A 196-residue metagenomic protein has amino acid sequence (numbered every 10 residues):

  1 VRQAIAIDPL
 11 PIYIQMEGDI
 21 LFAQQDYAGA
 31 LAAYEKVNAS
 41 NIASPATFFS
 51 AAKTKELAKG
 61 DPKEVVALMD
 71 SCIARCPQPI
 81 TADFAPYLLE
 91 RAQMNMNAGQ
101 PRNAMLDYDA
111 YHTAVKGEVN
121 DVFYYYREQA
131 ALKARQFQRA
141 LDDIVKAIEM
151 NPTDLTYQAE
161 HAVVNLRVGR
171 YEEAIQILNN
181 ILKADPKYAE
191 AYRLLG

Functional and structural regions predicted by a protein language model:
Q3-A4, K36-V37, C72, Y111 (+2 more regions): Canonical positions in the second alpha-helix
D8-P9, I42, P77, A82 (+3 more regions): Short coil turns that delineate tetratricopeptide repeat
Y13-I14, T47, A82, Y87 (+3 more regions): TPR alpha-solenoid repeat register
A23, L57-A58, N97, K133 (+1 more regions): Register position in tetratricopeptide repeats
Y27, D61-P62, P101, F137 (+1 more regions): TPR-repeat structural position
